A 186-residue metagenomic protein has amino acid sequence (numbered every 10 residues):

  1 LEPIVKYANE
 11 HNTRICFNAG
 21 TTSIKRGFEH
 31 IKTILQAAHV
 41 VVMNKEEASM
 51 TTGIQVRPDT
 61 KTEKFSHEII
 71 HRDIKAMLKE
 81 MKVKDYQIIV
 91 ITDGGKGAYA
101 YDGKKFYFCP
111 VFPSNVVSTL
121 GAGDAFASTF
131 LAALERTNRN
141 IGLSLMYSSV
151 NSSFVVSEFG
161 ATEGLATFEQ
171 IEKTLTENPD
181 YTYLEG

Functional and structural regions predicted by a protein language model:
L1-I4, K25-L35: Distinct, well-ordered alpha-helical segments
Y7-E10, I24-G27, I54-G186: Conserved phosphate-binding/catalytic region of the ribokinase-like
H11-N18: Short beta-strand/loop segments at the ligand-binding rim of alpha/beta enzyme cores
A19-G20, K45-E46, D93: Short secondary-structure boundary segments
H30-G53: Structural recognition of alpha->loop->beta junctions
